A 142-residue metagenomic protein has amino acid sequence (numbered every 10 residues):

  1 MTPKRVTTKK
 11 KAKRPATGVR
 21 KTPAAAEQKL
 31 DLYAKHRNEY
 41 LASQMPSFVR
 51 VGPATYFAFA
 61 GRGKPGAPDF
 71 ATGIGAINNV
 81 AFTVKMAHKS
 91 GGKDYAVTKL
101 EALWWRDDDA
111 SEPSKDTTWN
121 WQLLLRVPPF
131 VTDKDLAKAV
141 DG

Functional and structural regions predicted by a protein language model:
T2-A16: Low-complexity, polybasic segments enriched for Lys interleaved with small residues
P3, G18-G142: A solvent-exposed interaction/effector surface
